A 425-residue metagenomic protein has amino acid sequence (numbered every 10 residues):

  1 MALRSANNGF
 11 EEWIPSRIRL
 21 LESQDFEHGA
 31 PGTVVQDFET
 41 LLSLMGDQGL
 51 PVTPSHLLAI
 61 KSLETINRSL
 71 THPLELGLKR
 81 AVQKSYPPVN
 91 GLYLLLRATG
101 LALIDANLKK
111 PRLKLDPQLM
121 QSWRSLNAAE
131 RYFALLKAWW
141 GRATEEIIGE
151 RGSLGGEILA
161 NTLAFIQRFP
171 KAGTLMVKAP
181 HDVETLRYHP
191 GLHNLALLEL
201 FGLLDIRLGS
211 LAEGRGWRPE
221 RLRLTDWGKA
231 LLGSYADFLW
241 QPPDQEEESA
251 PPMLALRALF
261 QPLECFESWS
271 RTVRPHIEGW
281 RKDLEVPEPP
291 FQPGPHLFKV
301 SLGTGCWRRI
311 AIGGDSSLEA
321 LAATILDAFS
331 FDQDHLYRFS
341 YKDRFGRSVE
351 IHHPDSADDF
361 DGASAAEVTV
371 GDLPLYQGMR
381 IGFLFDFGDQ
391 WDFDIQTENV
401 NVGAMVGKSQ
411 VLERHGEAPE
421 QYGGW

Functional and structural regions predicted by a protein language model:
M1-A2, I14-L20, D25, H189-I206 (+1 more regions): Short linear regulatory motifs enriched in tryptophan with gly/pro/ser
M1-G91, A106-L113, Q118-W123, I147-E150 (+1 more regions): Short, amphipathic alpha-helical interface elements at domain boundaries that mediate macromolecular binding
T53, L57-E64, L103, L108 (+4 more regions): Extended intrinsically disordered, low-complexity coil regions enriched in Ser, Thr, Gly, Ala and often Pro
V82-A98, D105, E184-G209: Short amphipathic alpha-helical interaction segments
T99-I104, D332, L336: Amphipathic alpha-helical interaction segments
M120-F133: Short, well-ordered, aromatic-rich surface patches in folded extracellular/luminal domains
R131-T144, H276, W280: Short, structured interface segments
K137-I206: Surface-exposed interaction/gating patches
